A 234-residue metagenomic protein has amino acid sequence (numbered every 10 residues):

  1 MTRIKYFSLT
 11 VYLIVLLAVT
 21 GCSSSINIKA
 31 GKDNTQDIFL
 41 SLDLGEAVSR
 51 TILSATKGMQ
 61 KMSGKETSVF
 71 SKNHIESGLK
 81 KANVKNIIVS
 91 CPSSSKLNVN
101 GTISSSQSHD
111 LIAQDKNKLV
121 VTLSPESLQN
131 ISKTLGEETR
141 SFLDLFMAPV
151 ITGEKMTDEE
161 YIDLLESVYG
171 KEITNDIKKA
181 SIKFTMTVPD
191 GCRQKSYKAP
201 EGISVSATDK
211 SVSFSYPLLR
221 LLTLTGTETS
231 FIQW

Functional and structural regions predicted by a protein language model:
M1-V11: Bacterial N-terminal signal peptides that target proteins for export
A18-G21: C-terminal motif of bacterial Sec signal peptides marking the signal peptidase cleavage site
S23-S25: Bacterial signal peptide processing site
A30-S49: Post-signal peptide N-terminal segment of mature Sec-exported envelope proteins
F39-S41, R50-S54, D110, K195-Y197: Short, hydrophobic/aromatic beta-strand segments
D43-N73: Post-signal-peptide N-terminal segment of Sec-exported extracytoplasmic proteins
E76-W234: Mature, soluble, non-transmembrane domains
